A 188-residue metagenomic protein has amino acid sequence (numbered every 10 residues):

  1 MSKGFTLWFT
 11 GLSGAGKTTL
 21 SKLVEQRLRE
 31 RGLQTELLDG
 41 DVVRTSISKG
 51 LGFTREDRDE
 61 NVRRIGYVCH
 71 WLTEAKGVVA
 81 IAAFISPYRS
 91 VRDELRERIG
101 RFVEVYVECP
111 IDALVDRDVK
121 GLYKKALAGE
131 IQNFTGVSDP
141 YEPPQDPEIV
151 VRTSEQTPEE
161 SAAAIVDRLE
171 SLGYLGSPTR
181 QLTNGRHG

Functional and structural regions predicted by a protein language model:
M1-T6: Extreme N-terminal, non-catalytic leader segments that precede Walker-type/kinase nucleotide-binding cores
F9: Hydrophobic anchor at the beta1->P-loop junction of P-loop NTPases
S13: The conserved Walker
K17: Conserved lysine of the Walker
K22-Y67: Conserved substrate/cofactor phosphate-moiety recognition/catalytic segment in nucleotide-dependent phosphotransferases
S46-F53, C69-K76, A80-L127, N133: ATP-dependent NMP and nucleoside kinases share a basic, alpha-helical "lid"
E108-I111, D116-A164, L172-T183: Small-molecule kinase domains that catalyze NTP-dependent phosphoryl transfer to phosphate-bearing small molecules
